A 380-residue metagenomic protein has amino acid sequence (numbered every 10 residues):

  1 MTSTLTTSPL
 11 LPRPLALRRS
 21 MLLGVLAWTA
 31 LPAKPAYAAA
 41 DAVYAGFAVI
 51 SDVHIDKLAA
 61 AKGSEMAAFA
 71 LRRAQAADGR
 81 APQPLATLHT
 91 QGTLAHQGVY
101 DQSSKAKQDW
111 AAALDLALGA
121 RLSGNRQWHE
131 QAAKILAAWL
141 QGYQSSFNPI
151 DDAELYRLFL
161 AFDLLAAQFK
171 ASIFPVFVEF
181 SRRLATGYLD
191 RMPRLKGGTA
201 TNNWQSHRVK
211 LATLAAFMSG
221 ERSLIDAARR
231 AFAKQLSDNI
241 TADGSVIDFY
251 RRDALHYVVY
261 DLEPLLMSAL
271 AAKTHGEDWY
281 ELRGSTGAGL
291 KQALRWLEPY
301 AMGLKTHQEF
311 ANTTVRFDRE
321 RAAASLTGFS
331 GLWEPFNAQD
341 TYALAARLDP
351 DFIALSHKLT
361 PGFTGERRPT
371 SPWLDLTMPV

Functional and structural regions predicted by a protein language model:
M1-L31: N-terminal secretory signal peptides
L26, Y37-G198, S206, K273 (+1 more regions): Extracellular glycan-targeting catalytic surfaces
D109, L155, Q205-V209, L255-L262: Short alpha-helical patches at coil-to-helix transitions and adjacent helical residues in well-structured domains
A112, N125, A212, L265-S268: Hydrophobic anchor position in alpha-helical repeat solenoids
A117-L118, K210, L214: Amphipathic alpha-helical repeat scaffolds
L140, Q144, P193, F217 (+1 more regions): Helix-capping and short linker residues that terminate individual alpha-solenoid repeat units
S181, T201-R208, A215, R230-L236: Extended amphipathic alpha-helical interaction segments
S219, S223-I225, R229-K305: Long, repeat-rich segments with strong aromatic
